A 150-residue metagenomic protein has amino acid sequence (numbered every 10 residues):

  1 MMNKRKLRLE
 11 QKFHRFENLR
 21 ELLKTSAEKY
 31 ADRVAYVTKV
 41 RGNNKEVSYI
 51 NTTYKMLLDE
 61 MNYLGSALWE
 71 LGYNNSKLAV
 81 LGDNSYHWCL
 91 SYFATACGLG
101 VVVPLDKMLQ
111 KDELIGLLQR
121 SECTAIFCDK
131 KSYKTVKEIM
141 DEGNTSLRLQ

Functional and structural regions predicted by a protein language model:
M1-L9: Short, contiguous pre-domain boundary segments
R8-R15, N44-I50: Acyl-group handling in specialized metabolite and lipid biosynthesis
K12-H14, M56, V103-L105: Short, flexible loop segments at the rims of nucleotide/cofactor-binding pockets, characterized by
F13-K39, D59: A short N-terminal helical cap/helix-turn-helix that marks the beginning of AMP-binding/adenylate-forming
L23, S91, K134-V136: Aromatic/hydrophobic pocket-lining residues that form π-stacking "cages" and hydrophobic walls in ligand
D32-F93, Q110-I115, Q119: Conserved AMP-binding/adenylate-forming core of the ANL superfamily
C97-Q150: Structural core segment of the AMP-binding/adenylate-forming
